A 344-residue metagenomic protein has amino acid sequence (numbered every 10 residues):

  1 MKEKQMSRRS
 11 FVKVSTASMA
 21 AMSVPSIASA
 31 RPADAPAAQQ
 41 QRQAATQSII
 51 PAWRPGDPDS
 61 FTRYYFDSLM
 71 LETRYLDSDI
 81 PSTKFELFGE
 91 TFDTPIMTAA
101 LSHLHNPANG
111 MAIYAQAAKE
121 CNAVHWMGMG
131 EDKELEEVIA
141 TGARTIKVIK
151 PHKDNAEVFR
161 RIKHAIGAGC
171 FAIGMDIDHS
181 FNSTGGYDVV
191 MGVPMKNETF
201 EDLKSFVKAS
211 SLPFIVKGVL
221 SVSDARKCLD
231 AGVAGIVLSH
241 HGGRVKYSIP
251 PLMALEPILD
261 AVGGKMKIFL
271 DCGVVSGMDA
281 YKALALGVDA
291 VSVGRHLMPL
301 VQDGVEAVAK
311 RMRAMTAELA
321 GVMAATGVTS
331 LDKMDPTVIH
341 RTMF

Functional and structural regions predicted by a protein language model:
K4, S10-A30: N-terminal export signals
D34-F92, K333-M334, H340-F344: An N-cap/entry alpha-helix motif that binds or orients negatively charged groups
L87-M129: Active-site cofactor/substrate anionic-group-binding motifs, chiefly glycine- and Lys/Arg-rich phosphate-binding loops
M97-P107, V148-N155, P213-L220: Active-site mouth loops of central-metabolism enzymes
E120-T141, I146-N155: A gly/proline- and charged-residue-enriched helix-loop-helix capping module
K153-L270, Y281-K282, L286-V293: Alpha/beta enzyme core
P251, P257-I258, V301-A320: C-terminal helical cap(s) of enzyme catalytic domains, especially alpha/beta-barrels
E318-F344: Charged C-terminal helix
